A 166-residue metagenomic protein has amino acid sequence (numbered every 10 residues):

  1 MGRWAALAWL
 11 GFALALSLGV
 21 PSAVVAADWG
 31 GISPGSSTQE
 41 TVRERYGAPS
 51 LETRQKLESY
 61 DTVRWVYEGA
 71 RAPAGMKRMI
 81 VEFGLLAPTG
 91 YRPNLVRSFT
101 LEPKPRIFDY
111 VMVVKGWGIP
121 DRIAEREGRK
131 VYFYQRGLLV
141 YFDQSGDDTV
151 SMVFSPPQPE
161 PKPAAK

Functional and structural regions predicted by a protein language model:
M1-A5: Positively charged n-region of N-terminal signal peptides that target proteins for export
A8-G19: Bacterial N-terminal signal peptides
V20-A26: Sec/Tat signal peptide C-region and signal peptidase I cleavage site
A27-G31, F99-L101: Short, recurring structural edge motifs at helix starts
S37-K166: A cross-family detector of function-defining hotspots
